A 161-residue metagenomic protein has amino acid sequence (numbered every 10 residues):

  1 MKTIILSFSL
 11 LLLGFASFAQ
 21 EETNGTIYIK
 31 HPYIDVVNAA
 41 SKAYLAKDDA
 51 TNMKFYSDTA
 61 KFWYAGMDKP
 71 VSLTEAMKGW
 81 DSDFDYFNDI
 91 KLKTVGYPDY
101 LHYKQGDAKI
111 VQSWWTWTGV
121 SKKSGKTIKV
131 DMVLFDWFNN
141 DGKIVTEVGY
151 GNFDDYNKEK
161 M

Functional and structural regions predicted by a protein language model:
M1-T26: Bacterial Sec-dependent N-terminal signal peptides
A19-A46, A50, K54: Short, low-complexity N-terminal intrinsically disordered segments enriched in polar/charged residues
Y28, P32, D49-Y103, K109: A solvent-exposed, acidic/Ser-Thr-rich amphipathic alpha-helical stretch
A40, T51-M53, A60, A76 (+3 more regions): Hydrophobic pocket/interface hotspot
Y56, W115-G119, G151: Short beta-strand segments enriched in hydrophobic/aromatic residues within well-folded beta-rich domains
K104-D107, T127-K129: Extracellular/periplasmic catalytic domains that process cell-envelope and extracellular macromolecules
S113-K143: Exposed beta-sheet edge and beta->alpha loop/turn motif
V145-M161: Low-complexity, intrinsically disordered terminal/linker segments enriched in charged and Gly/Pro repeats
